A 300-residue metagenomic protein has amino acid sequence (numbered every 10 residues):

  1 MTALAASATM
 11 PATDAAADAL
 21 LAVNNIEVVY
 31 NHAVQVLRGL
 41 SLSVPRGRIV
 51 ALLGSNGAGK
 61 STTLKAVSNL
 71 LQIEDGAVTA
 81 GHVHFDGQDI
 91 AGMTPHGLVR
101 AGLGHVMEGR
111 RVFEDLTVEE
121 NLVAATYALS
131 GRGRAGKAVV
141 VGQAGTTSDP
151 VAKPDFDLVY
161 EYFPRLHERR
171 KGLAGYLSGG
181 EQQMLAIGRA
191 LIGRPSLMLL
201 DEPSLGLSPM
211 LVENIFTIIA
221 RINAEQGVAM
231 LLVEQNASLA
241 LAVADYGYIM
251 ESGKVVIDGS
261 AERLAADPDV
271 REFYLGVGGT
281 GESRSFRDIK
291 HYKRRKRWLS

Functional and structural regions predicted by a protein language model:
T2-S300: Glycine-rich phosphate-binding loops of nucleotide-dependent enzymes
